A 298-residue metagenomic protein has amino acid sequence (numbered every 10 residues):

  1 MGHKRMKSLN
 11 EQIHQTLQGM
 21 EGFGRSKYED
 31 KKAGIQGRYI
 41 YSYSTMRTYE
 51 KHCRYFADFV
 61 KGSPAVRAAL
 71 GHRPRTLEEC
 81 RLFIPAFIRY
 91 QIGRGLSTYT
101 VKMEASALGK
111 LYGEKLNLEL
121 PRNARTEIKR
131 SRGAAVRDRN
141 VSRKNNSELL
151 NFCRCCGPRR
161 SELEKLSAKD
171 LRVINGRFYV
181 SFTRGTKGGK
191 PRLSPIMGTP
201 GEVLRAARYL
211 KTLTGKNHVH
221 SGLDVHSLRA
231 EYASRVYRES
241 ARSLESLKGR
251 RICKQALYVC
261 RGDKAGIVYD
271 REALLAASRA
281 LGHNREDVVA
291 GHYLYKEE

Functional and structural regions predicted by a protein language model:
M1-Y39: N-terminal DNA-binding module of tyrosine recombinases/phage integrases
K4, P85, R89, G93 (+2 more regions): Flexible interdomain linker/hinge and immediately adjacent N-terminus of the catalytic tyrosine-recombinase domain
G37-K115: Non-catalytic DNA-binding core/recognition domains of DNA-processing enzymes
M46, S161-L166, A277: Alpha-helix N-cap/helix-start motif at helix boundaries, enriched for small hydrophobics
S131-R160, R261, V268-L274: Basic, Lys/Arg- and aromatic-enriched nucleic-acid-binding interface segment
R132, K165-V203: Conserved tyrosine-mediated DNA breakage-rejoining catalytic core shared by Y-recombinases
T186-Y232: C-terminal catalytic core of Y-nucleophile DNA break-rejoin enzymes
H220-L274, H283, V288: Short basic/aromatic active-site micro-motif
